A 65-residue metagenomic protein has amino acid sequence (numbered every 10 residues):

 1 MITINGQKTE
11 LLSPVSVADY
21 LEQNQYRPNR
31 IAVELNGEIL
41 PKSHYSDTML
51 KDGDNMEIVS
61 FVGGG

Functional and structural regions predicted by a protein language model:
M1-I2: Absolute protein N-terminus
E10-L40, H44-Y45: Compact, glycine-rich, soluble single-domain proteins
R30, M56-I58: Exposed boundary/loop context
G64-G65: Glycine-centered recognition micro-motifs in short, flexible terminal segments and loops
